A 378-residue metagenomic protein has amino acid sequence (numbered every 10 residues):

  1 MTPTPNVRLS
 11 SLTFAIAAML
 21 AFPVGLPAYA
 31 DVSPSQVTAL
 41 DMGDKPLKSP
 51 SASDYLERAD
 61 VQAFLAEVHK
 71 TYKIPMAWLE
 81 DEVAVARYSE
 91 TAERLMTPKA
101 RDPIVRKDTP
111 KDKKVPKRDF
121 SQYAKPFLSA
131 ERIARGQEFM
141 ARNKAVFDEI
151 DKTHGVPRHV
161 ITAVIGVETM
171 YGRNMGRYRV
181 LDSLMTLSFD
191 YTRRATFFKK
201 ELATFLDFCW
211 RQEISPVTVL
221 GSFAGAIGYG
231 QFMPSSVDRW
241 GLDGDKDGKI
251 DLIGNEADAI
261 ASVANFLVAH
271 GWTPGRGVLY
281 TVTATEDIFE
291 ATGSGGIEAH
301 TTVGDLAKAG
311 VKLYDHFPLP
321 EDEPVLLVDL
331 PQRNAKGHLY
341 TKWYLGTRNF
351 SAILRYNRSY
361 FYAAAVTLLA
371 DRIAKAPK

Functional and structural regions predicted by a protein language model:
M1-T4, S10, M19-R193, K199 (+2 more regions): Cell-wall glycan-active module
I16: Acidic (Asp/Glu) carboxylate-rich active-site/surface patches
T204: Short, conserved active-site entrance elements at the starts or edges of catalytic domains
S222-Y229, S236: Amphipathic alpha-helical interface segments
